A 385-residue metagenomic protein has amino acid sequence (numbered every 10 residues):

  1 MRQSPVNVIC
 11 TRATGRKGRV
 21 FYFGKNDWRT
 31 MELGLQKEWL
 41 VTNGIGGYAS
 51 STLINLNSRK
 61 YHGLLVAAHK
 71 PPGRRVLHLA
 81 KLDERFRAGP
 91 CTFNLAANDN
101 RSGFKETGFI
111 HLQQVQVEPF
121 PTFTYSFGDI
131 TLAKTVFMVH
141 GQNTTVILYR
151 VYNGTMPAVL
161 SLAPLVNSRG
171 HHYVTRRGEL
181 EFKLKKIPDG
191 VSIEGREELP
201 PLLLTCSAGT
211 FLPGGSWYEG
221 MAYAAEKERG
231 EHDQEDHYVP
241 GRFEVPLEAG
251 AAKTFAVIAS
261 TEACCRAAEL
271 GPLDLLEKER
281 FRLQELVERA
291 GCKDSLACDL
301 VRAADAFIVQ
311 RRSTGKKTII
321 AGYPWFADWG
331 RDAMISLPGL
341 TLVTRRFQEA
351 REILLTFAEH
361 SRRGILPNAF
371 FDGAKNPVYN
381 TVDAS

Functional and structural regions predicted by a protein language model:
M1-S385: Acidic, mature catalytic/reactive cores of soluble proteins
